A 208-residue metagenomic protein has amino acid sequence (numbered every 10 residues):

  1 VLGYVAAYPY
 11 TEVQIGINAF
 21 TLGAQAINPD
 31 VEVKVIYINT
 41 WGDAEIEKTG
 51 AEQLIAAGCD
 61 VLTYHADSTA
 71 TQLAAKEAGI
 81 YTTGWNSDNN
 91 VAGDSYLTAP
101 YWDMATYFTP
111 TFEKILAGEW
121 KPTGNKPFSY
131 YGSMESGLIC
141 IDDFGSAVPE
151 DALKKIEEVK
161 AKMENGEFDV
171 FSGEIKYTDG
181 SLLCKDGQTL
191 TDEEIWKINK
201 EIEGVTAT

Functional and structural regions predicted by a protein language model:
V1-T208: A residue-level marker of the well-folded mature domains of exported/periplasmic proteins
